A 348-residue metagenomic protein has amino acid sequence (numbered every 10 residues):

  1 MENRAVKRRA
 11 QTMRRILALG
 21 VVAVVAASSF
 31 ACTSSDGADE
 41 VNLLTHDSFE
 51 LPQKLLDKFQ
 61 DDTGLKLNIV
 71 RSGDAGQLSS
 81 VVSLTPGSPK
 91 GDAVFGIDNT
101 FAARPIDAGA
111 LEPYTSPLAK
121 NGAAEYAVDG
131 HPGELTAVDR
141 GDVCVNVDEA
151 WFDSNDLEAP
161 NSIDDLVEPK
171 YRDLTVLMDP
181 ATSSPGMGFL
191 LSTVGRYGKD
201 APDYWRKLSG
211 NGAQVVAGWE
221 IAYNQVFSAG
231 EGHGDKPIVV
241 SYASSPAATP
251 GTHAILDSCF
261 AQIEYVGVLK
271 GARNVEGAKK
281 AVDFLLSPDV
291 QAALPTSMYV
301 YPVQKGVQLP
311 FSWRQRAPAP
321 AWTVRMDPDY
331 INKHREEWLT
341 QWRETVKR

Functional and structural regions predicted by a protein language model:
S28-A31: C-terminal motif of bacterial Sec signal peptides marking the signal peptidase cleavage site
T33-R104: Early extracytoplasmic/lumenal segment of secretory-pathway proteins
L44-D47, H131-V138, V147-E149, S154-D156 (+3 more regions): Short beta-strand->loop
P89-V94, E112-E149, D164, L174-P180: A structural signal for short loop-to-beta-strand junctions that line the ligand-binding cleft of periplasmic/secreted
L111-K120, E134-T136, D164, P237 (+4 more regions): Short beta-strand->loop
N146-W151, V194, I263-G277, L285 (+1 more regions): A bilobed periplasmic-binding-protein/Venus flytrap-type ligand-binding module shared by bacterial periplasmic
L174-T182, L285-Q308: Periplasmic-binding protein-like
T182-S258: Ligand-binding pocket segment of bilobal, Venus flytrap-like solute-binding proteins
